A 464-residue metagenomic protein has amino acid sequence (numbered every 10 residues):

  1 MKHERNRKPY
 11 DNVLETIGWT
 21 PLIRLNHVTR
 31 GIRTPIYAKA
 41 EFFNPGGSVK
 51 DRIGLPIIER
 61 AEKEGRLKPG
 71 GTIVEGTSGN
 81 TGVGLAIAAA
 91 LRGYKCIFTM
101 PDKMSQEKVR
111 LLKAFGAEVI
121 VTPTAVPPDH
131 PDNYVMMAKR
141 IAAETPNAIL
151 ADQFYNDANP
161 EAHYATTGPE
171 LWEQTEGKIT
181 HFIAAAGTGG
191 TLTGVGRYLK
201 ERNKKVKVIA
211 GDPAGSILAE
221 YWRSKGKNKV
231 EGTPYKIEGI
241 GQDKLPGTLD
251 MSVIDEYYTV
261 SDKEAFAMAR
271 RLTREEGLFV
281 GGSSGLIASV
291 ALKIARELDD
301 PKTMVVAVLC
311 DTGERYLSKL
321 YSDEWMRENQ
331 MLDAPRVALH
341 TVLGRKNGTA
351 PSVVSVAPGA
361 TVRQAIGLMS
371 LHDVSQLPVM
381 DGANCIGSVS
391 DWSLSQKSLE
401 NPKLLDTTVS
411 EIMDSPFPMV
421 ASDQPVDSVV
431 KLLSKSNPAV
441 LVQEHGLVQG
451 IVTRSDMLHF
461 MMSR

Functional and structural regions predicted by a protein language model:
M1-L343: PLP-dependent amino-acid enzyme catalytic core
Y37, T259, S355, S388 (+2 more regions): Short aromatic/basic micro-patch
V253, R336-V353, D406-F417: Bateman (tandem CBS) regulatory domains
V354-D373, V379-D381, S398, M419-N437 (+2 more regions): The conserved cystathionine-beta-synthase
S375, G387-L394, Q449-M457: Short hydrophobic beta-strand motif reused across regulatory alpha/beta modules
